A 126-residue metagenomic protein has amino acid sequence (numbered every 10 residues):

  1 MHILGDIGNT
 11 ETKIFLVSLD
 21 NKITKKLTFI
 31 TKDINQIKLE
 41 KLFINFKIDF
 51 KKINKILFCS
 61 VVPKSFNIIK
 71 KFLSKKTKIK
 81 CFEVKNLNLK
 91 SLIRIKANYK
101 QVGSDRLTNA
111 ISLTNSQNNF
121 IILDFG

Functional and structural regions predicted by a protein language model:
M1-T24, L113, Q117-G126: Gly/Thr-rich phosphate-binding beta-strand-loop-beta motif of the actin/hexokinase/Hsp70
I14, L42, C81-V84: Short hydrophobic/aromatic-rich motifs at helix boundaries and adjacent loops
I23-I68: N-terminal phosphate-binding loop and adjacent alpha-helix
F43-I48, K76, L113-Q117: Alpha-helix C-terminal capping segments
D49-V102: Short beta-strand-loop/turn "lid" adjacent to the catalytic site in phosphate-handling enzymes
K80, L92-G126: Phosphate-binding/catalytic loop of phosphoryl-transfer enzymes
